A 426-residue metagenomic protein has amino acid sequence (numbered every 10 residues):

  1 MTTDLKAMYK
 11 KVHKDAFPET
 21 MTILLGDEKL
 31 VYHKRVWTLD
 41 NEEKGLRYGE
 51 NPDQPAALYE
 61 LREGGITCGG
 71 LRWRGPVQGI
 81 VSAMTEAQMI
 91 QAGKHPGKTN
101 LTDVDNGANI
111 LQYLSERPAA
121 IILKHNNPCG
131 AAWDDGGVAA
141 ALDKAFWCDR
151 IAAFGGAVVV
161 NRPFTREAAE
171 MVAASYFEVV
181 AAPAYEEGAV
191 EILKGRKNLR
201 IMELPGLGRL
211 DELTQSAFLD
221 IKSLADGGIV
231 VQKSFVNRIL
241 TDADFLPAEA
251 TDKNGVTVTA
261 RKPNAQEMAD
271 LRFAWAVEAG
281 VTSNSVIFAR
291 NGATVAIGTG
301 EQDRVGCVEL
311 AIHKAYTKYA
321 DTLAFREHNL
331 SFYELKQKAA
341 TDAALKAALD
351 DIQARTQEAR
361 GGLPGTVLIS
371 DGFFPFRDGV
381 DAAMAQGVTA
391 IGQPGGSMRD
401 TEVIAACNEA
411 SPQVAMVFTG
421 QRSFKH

Functional and structural regions predicted by a protein language model:
M1-D252, E267-A276, S283-S285: Active-site loops and adjacent core secondary-structure elements that bind or stabilize anionic groups
P118-I122, P128-A131, I151-V159, F177-A181 (+9 more regions): Structural motif
C129-R150, V295-F376: Glycine- and Gly-Pro-enriched alpha-helical subdomains that act as flexible, kink-prone "lid/hinge" or packing modules
D143, R166-E170, E309-I312, R377-A385: Amphipathic, non-transmembrane alpha-helical secondary structure
V160, A174-L210, G362-H426: C-terminal binding/interaction regions
D252-V258, N264-A265, A269, F273 (+4 more regions): C-terminal accessory/binding modules appended to enzymatic or scaffolding proteins
G280, T317-D321, A385: Conserved helix-loop functional segments at active or binding sites
